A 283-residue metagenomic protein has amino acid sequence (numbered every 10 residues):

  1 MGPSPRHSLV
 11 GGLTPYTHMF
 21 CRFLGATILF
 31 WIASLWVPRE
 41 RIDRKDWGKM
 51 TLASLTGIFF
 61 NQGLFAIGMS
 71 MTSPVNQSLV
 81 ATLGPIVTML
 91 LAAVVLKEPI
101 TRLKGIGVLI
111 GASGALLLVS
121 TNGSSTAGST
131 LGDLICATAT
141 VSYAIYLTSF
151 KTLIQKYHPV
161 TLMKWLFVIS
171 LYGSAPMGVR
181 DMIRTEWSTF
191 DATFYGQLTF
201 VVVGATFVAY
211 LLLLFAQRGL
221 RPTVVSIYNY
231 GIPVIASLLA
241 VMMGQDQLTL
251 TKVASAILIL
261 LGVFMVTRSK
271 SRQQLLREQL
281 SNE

Functional and structural regions predicted by a protein language model:
M1-G2, W31-A81, L117, V202-L220: Specific transmembrane alpha-helical segments of multi-pass solute transporters/efflux pumps, especially DMT/EamA
P3-S4, F30-W31, T88-L90, V94 (+4 more regions): Transmembrane alpha-helical segments that form core, pore/gating elements of small-molecule transporters/exporters
S4-H7, G11, G25-D43, A112-A127 (+3 more regions): Membrane-interface helix-cap regions at the ends of transmembrane helices in multi-pass membrane proteins
S8, H18, R22, G68 (+8 more regions): Hydrophobic/aromatic residues within transmembrane alpha-helices of multi-pass small-molecule transporters
V10-F60, V87, V141-S149, M163-M182 (+1 more regions): Transmembrane alpha-helices of multi-pass small-molecule transport proteins
H18-C21, I58, Q62, Q77-L83 (+2 more regions): Helix-helix packing/entry segments at the starts of transmembrane helices
F30, T51, L91, I100-N122 (+5 more regions): Hydrophobic transmembrane alpha-helices of multi-pass small-molecule transport proteins
K45-A53, I100-A112, G132-D133, Y157-L166: Cytoplasmic-side transmembrane-helix entry/capping segments in multi-pass membrane proteins
